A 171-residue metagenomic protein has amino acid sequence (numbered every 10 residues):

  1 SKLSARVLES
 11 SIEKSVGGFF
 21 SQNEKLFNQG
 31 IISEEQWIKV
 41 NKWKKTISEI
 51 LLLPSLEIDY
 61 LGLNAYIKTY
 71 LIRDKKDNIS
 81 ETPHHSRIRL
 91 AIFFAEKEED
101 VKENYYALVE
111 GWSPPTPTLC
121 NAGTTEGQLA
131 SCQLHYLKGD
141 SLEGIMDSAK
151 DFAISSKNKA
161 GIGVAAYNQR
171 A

Functional and structural regions predicted by a protein language model:
S1-A171: Extended catalytic cores of very large enzyme megasubunits
